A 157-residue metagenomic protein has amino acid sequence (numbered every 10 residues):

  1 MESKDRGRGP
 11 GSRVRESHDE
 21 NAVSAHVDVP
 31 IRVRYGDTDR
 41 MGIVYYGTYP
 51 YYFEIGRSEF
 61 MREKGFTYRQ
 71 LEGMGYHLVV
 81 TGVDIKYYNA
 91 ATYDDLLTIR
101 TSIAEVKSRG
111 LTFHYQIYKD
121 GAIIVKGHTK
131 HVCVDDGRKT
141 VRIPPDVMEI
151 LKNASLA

Functional and structural regions predicted by a protein language model:
E2-K4, E16-V80, D136-A157: Hot-dog-fold acyl-thioester-processing enzymes
R6-R13: Short polybasic linear motifs
F60-L111, V125-K126, H131-V132: Hydrophobic beta-strand-centered segment that forms part of the acyl-chain substrate-binding groove
H114: Basic, polyanion-binding surface patches
